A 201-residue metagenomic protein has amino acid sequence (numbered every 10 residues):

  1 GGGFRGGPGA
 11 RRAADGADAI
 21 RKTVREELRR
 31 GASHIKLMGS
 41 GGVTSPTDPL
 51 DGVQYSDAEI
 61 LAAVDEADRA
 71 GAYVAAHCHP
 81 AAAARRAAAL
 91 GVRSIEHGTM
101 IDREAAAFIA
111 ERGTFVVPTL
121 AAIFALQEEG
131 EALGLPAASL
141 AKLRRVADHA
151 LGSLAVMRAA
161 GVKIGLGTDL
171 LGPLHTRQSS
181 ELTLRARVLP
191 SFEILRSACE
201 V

Functional and structural regions predicted by a protein language model:
G1, V117, I123: Glycine-rich, aromatic-flanked loop segments that form ligand/cofactor-binding clefts across common enzyme folds
G1-A13: Metal-cofactor-binding active-site regions of metalloenzymes
P8-R11, D48-D51, H97, A138-A141 (+2 more regions): Conserved short-loop catalytic and cofactor-binding motifs
A10-A14, Q54, R144, G172 (+1 more regions): Charge-dense, low-complexity intrinsically disordered segments
D15-V116, A125, G130-L135, L143-I164: Histidine/acidic residue-rich metal-binding segments in metalloenzymes
R69, Y73, G134-A138, V146-V201: His/Asp/Glu-enriched, well-ordered alpha-helical/loop segment that forms or immediately abuts the divalent-metal
L120-I123, L170-G172: Short glycine-enriched loops at secondary-structure junctions
